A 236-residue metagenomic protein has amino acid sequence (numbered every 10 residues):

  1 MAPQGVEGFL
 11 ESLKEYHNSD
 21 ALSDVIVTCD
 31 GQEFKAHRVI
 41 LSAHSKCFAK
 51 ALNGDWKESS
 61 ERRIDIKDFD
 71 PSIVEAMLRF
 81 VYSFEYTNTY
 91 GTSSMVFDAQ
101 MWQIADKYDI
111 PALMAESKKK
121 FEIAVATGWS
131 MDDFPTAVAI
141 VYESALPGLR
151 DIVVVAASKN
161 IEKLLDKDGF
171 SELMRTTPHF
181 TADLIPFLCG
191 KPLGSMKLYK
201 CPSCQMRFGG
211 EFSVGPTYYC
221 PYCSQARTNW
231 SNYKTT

Functional and structural regions predicted by a protein language model:
M1-I40, K67-V96, Y199-P202, F208 (+1 more regions): N-terminal BTB/POZ boundary and linker segment
D20, D24-E61, A76-L78, D109-K119: Alpha-helical oligomerization interface recognition
N53, I73, Y86, Y90-Q100 (+1 more regions): Alpha-helical protein-protein interaction/assembly modules
Y199-C204, T217-C223: Short cysteine-rich clusters marking metal-coordination/redox-active sites
S203-G209, S224, T236: Protein/peptide-recognition domains central to ubiquitin and immune signaling
R207-S213, R227-S231: Short functional micro-motifs and their immediate structural scaffolds
Y219-T236: Short microdomains enriched in Cys/His and/or Lys/Arg
